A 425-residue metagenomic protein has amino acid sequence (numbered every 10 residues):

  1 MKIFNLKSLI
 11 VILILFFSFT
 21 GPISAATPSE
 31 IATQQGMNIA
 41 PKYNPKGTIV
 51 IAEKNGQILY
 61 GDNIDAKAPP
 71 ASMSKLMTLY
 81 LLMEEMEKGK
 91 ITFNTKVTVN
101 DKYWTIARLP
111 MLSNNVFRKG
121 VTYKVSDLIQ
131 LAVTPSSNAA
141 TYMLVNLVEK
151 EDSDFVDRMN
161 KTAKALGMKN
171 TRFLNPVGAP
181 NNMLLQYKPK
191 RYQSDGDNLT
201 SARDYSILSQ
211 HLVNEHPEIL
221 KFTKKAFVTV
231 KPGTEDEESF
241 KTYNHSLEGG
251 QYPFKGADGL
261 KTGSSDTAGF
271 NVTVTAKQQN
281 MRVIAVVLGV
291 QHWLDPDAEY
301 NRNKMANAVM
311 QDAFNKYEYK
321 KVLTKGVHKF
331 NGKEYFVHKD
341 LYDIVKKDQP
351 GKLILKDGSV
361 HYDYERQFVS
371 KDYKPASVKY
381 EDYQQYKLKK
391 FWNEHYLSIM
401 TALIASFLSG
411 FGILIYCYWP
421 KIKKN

Functional and structural regions predicted by a protein language model:
K2-L6, P70, V121, V125 (+1 more regions): Structural motif marking the loop-to-transmembrane transition
I3-A25, I399-P420: Sec-dependent N-terminal signal peptides of Gram-positive bacterial secreted proteins and lipoproteins
L15, P22-S24, N55, W104 (+2 more regions): Generic "edge-of-domain/loop-turn" microfeature
A25-A202, V213-H216: Active-site-adjacent loops and short helices of periplasmic peptidoglycan-processing enzymes
G89, R118-G120, N393-E394, S409-I413: Glycine-centered small-residue hotspots that permit tight backbone geometry or close packing
L185-Q186, Q193-A405, G412-N425: Domain-terminus/edge residues, biased toward the C-terminal soluble/receptor-binding domains of extracytoplasmic
